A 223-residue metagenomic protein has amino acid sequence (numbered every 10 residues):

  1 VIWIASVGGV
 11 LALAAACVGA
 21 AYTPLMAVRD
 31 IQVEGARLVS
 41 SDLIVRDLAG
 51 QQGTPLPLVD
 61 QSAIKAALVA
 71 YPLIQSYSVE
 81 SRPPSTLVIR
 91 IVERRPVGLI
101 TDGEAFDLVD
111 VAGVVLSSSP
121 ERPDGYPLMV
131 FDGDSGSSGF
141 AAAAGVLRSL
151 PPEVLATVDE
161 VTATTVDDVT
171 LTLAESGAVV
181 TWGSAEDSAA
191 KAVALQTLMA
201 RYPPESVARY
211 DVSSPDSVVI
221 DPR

Functional and structural regions predicted by a protein language model:
V1-A21, T165-A189, V193-R223: N-terminal positively charged amphipathic segments used for targeting/anchoring
G9-V39, R46, P55-A105: Periplasmic polypeptide-binding modules associated with outer-membrane biogenesis and secretion
S41, V45-L48, Q61, K65 (+3 more regions): Extracytoplasmic/secreted envelope proteins and their assembly/folding machinery, especially bacterial periplasmic
V45-Q51, R122-F131, A178: Acidic/histidine-rich, surface-exposed loop or edge segments in extracytoplasmic proteins
L56-P57, G98-T101, G136-A141, V180-G183 (+1 more regions): Solvent-exposed, non-transmembrane alpha-helical starts
A70-Q75, S149-T157, Y202-E205: Short secondary-structure junctions
V92-V166: Extracytoplasmic segments of membrane-associated envelope/inner-membrane machinery
